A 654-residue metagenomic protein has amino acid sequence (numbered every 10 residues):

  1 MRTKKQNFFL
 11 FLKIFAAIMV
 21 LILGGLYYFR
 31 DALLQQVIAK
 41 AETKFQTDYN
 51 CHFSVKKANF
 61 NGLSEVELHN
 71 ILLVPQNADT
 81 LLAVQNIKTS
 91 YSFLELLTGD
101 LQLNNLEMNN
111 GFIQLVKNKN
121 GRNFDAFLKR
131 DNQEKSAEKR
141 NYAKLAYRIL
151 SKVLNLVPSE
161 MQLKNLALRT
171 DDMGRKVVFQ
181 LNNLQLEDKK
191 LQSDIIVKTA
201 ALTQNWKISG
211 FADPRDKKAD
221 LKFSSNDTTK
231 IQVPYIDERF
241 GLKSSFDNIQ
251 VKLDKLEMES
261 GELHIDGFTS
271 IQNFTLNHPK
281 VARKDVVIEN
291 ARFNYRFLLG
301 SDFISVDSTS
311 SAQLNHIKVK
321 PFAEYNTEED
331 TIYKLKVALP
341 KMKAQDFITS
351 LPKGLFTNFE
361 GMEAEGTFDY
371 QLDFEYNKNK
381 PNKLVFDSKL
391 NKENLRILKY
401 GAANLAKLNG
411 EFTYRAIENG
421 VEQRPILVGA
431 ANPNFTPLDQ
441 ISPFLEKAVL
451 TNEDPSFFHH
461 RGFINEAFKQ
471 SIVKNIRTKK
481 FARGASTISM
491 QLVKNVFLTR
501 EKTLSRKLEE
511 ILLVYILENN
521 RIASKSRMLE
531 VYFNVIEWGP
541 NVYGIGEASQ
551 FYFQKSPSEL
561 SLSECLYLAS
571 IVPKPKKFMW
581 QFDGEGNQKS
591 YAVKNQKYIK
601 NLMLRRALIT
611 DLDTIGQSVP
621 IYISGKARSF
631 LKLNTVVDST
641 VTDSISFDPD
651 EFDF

Functional and structural regions predicted by a protein language model:
M1-N50, K207-S209, K218-S224, K230-I231 (+6 more regions): N-terminal type II signal-anchor transmembrane helix that functions as the membrane-insertion/stop-transfer segment
K57-R169, K189, D194-K222, D237 (+2 more regions): Flexible beta-edge/linker motif
E65, N70-L72, N104-Q114, F124 (+6 more regions): Small-residue helix/turn framework positions
V74-L81, L276-P279, I397: Short, cysteine-centered beta-strand-loop-beta hairpins and adjacent loop/turn segments enriched in charged/polar
L128-A143, N404-A430: Charged, glycine/proline-rich intrinsically disordered loops and linkers
S151, N155-L156, E418-L608: Peptidoglycan glycan-strand catalytic modules in the bacterial/periplasmic cell-wall system
D171-K189: Short, solvent-exposed loop/hinge segments that bridge or flank secondary-structure elements
